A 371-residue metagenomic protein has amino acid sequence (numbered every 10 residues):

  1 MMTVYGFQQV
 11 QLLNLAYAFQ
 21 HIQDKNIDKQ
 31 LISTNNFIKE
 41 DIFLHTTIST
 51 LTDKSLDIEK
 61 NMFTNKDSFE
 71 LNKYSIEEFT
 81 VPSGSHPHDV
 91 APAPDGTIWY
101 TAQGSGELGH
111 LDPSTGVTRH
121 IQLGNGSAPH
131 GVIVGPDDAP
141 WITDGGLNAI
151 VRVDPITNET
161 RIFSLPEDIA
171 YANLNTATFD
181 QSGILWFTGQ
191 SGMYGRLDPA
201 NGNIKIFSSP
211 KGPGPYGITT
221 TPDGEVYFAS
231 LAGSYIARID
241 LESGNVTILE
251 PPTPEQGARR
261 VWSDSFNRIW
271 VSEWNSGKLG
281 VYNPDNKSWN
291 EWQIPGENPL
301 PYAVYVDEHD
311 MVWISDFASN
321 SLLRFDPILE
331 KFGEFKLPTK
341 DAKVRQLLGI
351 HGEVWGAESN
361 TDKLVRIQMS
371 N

Functional and structural regions predicted by a protein language model:
M2-F19, L44: Short, compositionally biased, intrinsically disordered N-terminal export/targeting signals, typified by the non-Sec
F63-S83: A short helix->beta-strand "capping" segment at the edge of beta-propeller domains
E77-T80, V117-Q122, E159-P166, N203-S208 (+3 more regions): A short beta-strand motif characteristic of beta-propeller blades
S83-P94, N125-P136, D168-S182, K211-D223 (+3 more regions): Beta-rich, blade/repeat-based domains predominating in secreted/periplasmic proteins but also intracellular
W99-G104, I142-G146, L185-S191, F228-A232 (+3 more regions): Conserved beta-strand positions in repeat-built beta-propeller and related beta-rich domains
E107-G109, A149-V151, M193-G195, Y235-A237 (+3 more regions): A short loop-to-beta-strand structural motif that recurs across blades of beta-propeller domains
D112-G116, D154-N158, D198-G202, D240-G244 (+3 more regions): Short loop/turn segments that connect beta-strands within beta-propeller blades
K343-N371: Blade-level signature of beta-propeller repeat domains, shared across WD40, Kelch, NHL, RCC1 and BNR/Asp-box propellers
